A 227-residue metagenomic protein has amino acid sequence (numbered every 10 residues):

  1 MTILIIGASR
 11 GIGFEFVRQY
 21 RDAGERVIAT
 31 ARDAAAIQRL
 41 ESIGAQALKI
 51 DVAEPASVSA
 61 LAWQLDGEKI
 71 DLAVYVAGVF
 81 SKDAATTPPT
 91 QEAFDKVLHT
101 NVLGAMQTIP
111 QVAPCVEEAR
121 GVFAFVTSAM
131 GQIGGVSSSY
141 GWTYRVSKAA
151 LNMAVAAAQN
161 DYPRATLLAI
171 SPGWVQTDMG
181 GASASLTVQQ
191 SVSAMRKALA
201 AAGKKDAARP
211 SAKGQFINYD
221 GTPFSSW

Functional and structural regions predicted by a protein language model:
L4, A8, W142: NAD(P)H cofactor-binding loop motif with strongest signal on the N-terminal glycine-rich segment
I6, I70-G78, F125, L168: Rossmann-fold scaffold of SDR-type NAD(P)-dependent oxidoreductases
S9-R21: N-terminal Rossmann NAD(P)H-binding glycine-rich loop of SDR-like oxidoreductase domains
A23-Q38: Conserved glycine-rich Rossmann-like NAD(P)H-binding loop of the short-chain dehydrogenase/reductase
E41-A56: Rossmann-fold cofactor-recognition segment
V79, D83-L98, M106-Q107, R120-N160: Catalytic loop of short-chain dehydrogenase/reductase
A169-P172, G181-W227: C-terminal helical subdomain
